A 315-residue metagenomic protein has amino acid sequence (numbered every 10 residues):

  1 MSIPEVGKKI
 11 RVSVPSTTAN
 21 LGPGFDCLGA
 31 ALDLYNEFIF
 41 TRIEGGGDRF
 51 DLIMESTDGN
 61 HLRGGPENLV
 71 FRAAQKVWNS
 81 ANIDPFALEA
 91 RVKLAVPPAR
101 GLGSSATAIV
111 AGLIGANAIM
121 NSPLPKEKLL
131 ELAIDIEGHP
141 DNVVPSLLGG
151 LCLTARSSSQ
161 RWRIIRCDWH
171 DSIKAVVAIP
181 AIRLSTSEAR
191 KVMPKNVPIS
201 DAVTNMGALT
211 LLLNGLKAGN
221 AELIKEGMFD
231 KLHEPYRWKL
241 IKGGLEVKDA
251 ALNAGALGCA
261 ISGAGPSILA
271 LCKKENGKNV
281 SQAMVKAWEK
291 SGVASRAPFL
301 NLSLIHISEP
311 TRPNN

Functional and structural regions predicted by a protein language model:
M1-R100, I114, A118, S122 (+1 more regions): ATP-binding N-lobe of GHMP and related small-molecule kinases
L34, L102-K126, L147-C152: DPxDG-like acidic metal-binding loop motif
L124-I173, C259-I261: Alpha/beta catalytic cores of group-transfer enzymes, especially the acyltransferase/condensing modules of polyketide
V144, R166-D168, S172-I199: Short, acidic (Asp/Glu-rich) active-site segment that either coordinates a divalent metal cofactor
A178-I179, R190-A254: Conserved, helical-rich catalytic subdomain that frames metal- and/or nucleotide-binding sites in enzyme alpha/beta
I179, L269-K273: Short hydrophobic/aromatic beta-strand micro-patches that form the beta-sheet surface supporting nucleotide- or nucleic
V280-W288: Short amphipathic alpha-helices in soluble, non-transmembrane regions that often serve as interface/regulatory elements
I305-E309, P313-N315: Single conserved hydrophobic/aromatic residue that forms the stacking wall/gate of nucleotide- or nucleobase-binding
